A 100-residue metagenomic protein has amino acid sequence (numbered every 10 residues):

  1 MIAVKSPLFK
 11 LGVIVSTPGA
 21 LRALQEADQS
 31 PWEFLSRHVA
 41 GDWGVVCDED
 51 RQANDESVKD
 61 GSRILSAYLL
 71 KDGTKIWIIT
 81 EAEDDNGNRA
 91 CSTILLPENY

Functional and structural regions predicted by a protein language model:
I2-L65: Compact soluble domain cores
K59, I64-Y100: Short, compact, well-ordered microdomains
